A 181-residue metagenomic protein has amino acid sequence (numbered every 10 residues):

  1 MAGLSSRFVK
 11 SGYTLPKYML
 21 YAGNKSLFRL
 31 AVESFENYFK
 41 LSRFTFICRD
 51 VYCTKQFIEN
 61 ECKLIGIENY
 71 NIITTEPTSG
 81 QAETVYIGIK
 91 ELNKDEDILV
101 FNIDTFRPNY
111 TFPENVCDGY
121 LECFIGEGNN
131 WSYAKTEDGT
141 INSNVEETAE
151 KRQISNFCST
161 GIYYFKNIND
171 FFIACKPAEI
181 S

Functional and structural regions predicted by a protein language model:
M1, T78, S159: Short glycine/serine/threonine-biased micro-segments
M1-A2, C48, N102, C123: Short beta-strand/turn micro-motifs composed of small residues that flank or help shape donor/cofactor-binding pockets
M1-G3, Y18-Y21: A conserved hydrophobic helix/loop-capping motif in glycosyltransferases and polysaccharide synthases
R7, Y18, E147: Conserved beta-strand positions that form and line the central face of beta-propeller blades
R7-V9, Y13, Y21, K25-D97: Conserved N-terminal catalytic core of the sugar/cofactor nucleotidyltransferase
Y13-M19, E179-I180: Short glycine-enriched, charge-decorated loop/helix-capping segments at active-site entrances that position
D95-F106: Short beta-strand-to-loop acidic/aromatic patch adjacent to the donor-nucleotide binding site
F106-I180: Conserved core of the sugar-phosphate nucleotidyltransferase
